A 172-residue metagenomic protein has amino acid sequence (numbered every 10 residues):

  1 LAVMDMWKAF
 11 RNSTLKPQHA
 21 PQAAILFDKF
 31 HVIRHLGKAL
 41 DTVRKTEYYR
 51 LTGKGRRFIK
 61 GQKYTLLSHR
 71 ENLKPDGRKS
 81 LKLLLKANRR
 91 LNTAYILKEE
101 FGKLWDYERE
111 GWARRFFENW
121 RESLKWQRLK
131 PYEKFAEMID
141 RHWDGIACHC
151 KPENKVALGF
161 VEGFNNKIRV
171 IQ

Functional and structural regions predicted by a protein language model:
L1-A24, F30-I33, T52-Q172: Acidic/histidine-rich catalytic cores and adjacent linkers of DNA breakage/strand-transfer/modification proteins
V32-G53: Short alpha-helix plus adjacent loop in nuclease-associated cores
